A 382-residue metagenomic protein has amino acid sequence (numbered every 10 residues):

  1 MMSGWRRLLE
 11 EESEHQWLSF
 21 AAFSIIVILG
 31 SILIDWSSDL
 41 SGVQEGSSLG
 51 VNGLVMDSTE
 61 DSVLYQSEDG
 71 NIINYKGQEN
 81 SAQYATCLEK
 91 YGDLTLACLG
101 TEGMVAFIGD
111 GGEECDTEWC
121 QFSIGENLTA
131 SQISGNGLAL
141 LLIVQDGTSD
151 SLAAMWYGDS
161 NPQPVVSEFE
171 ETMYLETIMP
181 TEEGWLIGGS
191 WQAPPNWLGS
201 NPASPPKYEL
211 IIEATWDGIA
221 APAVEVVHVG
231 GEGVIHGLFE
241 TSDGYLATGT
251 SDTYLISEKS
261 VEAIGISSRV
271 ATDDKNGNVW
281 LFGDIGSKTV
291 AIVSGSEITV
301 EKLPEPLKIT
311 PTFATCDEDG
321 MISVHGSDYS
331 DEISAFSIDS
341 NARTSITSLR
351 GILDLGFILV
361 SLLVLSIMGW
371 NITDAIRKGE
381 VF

Functional and structural regions predicted by a protein language model:
M2-S48: Hydrophobic secretory-pathway targeting helix
S41-S47, K76-N80, D116-S123, P162-E168 (+3 more regions): A short beta-strand motif characteristic of beta-propeller blades
S48-E60, A82-L94, I124-N136, E170-E182 (+4 more regions): Repeated scaffold domains used in trafficking and secretory/extracellular systems, primarily beta-propellers
Y65, A97-C98, V105-A106, L140-L141 (+6 more regions): Hydrophobic strand positions within the blades of repeat-based beta-sheet folds
D69, T101-E102, V144-G147, S190-A193 (+3 more regions): Residue-level signature of beta-propeller blades and closely related beta-rich strand-turn architectures in secreted
Y75-Q78, G109-E113, W156-N161, T215-I219 (+3 more regions): Short loop/turn segments that connect beta-strands within beta-propeller blades
S190-Y208: Short, conserved, GDST-rich strand-edge loop motifs in beta-rich repeat architectures
E301-L303, K308-F382: Blade-level signature of beta-propeller repeat domains, shared across WD40, Kelch, NHL, RCC1 and BNR/Asp-box propellers
